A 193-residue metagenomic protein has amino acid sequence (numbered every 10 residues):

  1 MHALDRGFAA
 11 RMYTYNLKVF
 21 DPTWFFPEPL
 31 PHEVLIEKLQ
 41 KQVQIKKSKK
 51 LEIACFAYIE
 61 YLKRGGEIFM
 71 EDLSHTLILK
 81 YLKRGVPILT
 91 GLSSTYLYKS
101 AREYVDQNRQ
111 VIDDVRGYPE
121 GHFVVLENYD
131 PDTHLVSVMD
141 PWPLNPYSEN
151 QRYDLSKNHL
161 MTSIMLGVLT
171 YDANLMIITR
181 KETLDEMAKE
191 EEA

Functional and structural regions predicted by a protein language model:
M1-V86, L166-D185, E191-A193: Cysteine-nucleophile protease catalytic domains, especially the papain-like/related folds used in DUB/UBL proteases
D72-S74, E120-F123: Residues that act as N-cap/strand-start positions at coil-to-secondary-structure junctions
K80-P87, S93-G121, E127-A193: Noncatalytic regulatory segments and standalone regulatory/sensor domains
